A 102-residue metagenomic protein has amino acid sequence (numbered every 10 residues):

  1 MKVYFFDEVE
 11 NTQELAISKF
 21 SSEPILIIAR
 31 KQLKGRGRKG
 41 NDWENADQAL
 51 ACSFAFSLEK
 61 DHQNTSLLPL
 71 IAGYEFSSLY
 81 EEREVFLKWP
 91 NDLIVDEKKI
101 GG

Functional and structural regions predicted by a protein language model:
M1-L79, R83, I100-G101: N-terminal lobe of the biotin/lipoate ligase/transferase fold
R83-E97: Catalytic palm active-site di-aspartate
